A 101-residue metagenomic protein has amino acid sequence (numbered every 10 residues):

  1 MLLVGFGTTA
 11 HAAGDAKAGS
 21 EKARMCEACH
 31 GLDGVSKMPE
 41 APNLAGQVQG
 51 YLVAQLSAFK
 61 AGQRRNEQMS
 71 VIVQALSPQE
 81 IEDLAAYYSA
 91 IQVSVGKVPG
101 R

Functional and structural regions predicted by a protein language model:
L2, G50, Q74-P99: C-terminal capping alpha-helices of c-type cytochrome domains
G5-T9: N-terminal signal peptide c-region/cleavage motif recognized by signal peptidases
H11-V35, A45-Q47, G96-R101: Sequence/structural segment immediately N-terminal to covalent heme-attachment motifs in c-type and related
A16, S20, G34-R64, S70-L76: Gly/Gly-Pro-rich "capping" loops immediately C-terminal to redox-active cysteine motifs in periplasmic/lumenal
M25, K37, R64-R65, D83: N-terminal (or domain-start) structured segment
L32, G62, I91-S94: Generic structural signal for alpha-helix termini and adjacent loop/cap motifs
